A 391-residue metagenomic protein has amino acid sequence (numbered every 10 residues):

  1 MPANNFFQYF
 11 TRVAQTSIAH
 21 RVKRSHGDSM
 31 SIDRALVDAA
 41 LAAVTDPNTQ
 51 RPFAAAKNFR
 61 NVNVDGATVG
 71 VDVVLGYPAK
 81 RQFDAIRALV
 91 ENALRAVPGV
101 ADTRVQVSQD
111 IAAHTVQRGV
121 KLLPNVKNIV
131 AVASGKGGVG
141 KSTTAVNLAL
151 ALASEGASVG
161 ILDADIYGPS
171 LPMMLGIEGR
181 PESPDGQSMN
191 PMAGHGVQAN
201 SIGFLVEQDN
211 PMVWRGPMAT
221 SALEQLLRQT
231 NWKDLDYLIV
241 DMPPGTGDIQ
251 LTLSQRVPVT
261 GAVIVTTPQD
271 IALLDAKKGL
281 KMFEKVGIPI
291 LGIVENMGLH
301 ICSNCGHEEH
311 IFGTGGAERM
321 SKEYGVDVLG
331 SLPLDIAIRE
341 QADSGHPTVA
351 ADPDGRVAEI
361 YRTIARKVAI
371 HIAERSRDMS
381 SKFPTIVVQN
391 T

Functional and structural regions predicted by a protein language model:
Y9-V13, S17-S29: Short, Lys/Arg-enriched N-terminal segments with co-localized hydrophobic residues within the first ~10-30 amino acids
P47-D72, L332: Short edge beta-strands and adjacent turn/loop segments
A55-N58, D65, L75-P78, Q82-A133 (+4 more regions): Extreme N-terminal, non-catalytic leader segments that precede Walker-type/kinase nucleotide-binding cores
I129-I166, L280: Walker A/P-loop phosphate-binding motif and the immediately C-terminal alpha-helix
L152-W214, T220-R228: Phosphate-binding loop that captures ATP/GTP phosphates
N200, M242, Q255, T363: Glycine-rich phosphate-binding loops of nucleotide-dependent enzymes
W232, D236-Y237, P243-S344: Conserved catalytic-core segment of NTP-binding enzymes
S344-G355: C-terminal boundary of histidine-terminating zinc-finger modules
